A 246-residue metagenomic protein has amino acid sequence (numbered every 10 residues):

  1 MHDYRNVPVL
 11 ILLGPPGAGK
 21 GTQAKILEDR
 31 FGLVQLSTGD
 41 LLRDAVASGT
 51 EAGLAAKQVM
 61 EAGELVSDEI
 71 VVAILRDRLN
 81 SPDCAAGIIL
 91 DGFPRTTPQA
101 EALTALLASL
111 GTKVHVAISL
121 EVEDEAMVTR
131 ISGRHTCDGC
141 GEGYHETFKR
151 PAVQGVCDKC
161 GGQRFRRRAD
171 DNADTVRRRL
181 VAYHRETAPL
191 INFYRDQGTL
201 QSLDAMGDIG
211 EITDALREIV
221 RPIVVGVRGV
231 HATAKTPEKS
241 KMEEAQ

Functional and structural regions predicted by a protein language model:
M1-Q246: Glycine-rich phosphate-binding loop of ATP-dependent small-molecule kinases
